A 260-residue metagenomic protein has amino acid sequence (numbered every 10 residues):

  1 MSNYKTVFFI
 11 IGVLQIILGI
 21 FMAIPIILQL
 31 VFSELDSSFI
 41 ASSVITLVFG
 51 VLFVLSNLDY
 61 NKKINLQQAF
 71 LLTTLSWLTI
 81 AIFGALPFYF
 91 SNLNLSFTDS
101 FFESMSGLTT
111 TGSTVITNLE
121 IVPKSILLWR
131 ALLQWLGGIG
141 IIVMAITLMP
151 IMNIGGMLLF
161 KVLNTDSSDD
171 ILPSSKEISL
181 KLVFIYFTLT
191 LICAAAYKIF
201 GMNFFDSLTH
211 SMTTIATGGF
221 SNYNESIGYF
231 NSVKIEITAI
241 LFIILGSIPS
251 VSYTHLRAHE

Functional and structural regions predicted by a protein language model:
M1-D99: N-terminal alpha-helical transmembrane segments of multi-pass membrane transport and channel/translocase proteins
Y4-L14, F32-S43, I64-A69, K124-G140 (+2 more regions): Membrane-entry segments of alpha-helical transmembrane domains in multi-pass membrane proteins
G12, F21, F83-G137, I199-S250: P-loop potassium selectivity filter motif centered on the GYG triad
I16, L75, T79-F83, I141 (+1 more regions): Hydrophobic alpha-helical transmembrane segments of multipass membrane transporters and ion channels, focusing on
F21-P25, T46-V54, A81-L86, A145-T147 (+2 more regions): Hydrophobic core segments of alpha-helical transmembrane domains in multi-pass membrane transport and ion-translocation
I154-K176, S211-S221: Juxtamembrane inter-helical linkers in multi-pass membrane proteins
P173-D206, M212, F242-L245: Long, contiguous internal "core" modules enriched in hydrophobic/ aromatic residues
T254-E260: Conserved small/polar residues in nucleotide/adenosyl-binding loops
